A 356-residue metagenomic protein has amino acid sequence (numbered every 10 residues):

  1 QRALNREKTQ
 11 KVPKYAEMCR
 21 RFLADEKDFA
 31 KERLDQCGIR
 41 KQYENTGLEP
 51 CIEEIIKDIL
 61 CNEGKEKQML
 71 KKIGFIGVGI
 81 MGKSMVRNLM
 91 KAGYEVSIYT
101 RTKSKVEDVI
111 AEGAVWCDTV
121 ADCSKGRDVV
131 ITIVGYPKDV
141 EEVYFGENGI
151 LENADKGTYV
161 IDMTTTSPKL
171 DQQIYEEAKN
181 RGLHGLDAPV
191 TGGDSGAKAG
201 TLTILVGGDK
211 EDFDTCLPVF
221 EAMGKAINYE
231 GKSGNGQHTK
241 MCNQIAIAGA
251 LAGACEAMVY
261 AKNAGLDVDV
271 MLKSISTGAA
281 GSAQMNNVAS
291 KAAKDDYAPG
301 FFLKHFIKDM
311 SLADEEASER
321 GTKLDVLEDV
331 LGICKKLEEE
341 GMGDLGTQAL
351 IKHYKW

Functional and structural regions predicted by a protein language model:
Q1-D28: A glycine- and Lys/Arg-enriched "phosphate-lid" helix/loop adjacent to the NTP-binding pocket of small-molecule kinases
K27-G64: NTP-dependent small-molecule kinase module
M69-K125, V129-T132, T158, M163-T164 (+1 more regions): NAD(P)+-binding Rossmann beta1-loop-alpha1 motif at the extreme N-terminus of oxidoreductases
I73, T166-I245: Rossmann-fold dinucleotide-binding core
T102, Y136, D209: Residues in the short beta-alpha loop(s) of Rossmann-like NAD(P)-binding domains
V120-L183: Rossmann-fold NAD(P) dinucleotide-binding segment
N235-W356: Helical "substrate-binding/catalytic lid" subdomain of Rossmann-like NAD(P)-dependent dehydrogenases/reductases
